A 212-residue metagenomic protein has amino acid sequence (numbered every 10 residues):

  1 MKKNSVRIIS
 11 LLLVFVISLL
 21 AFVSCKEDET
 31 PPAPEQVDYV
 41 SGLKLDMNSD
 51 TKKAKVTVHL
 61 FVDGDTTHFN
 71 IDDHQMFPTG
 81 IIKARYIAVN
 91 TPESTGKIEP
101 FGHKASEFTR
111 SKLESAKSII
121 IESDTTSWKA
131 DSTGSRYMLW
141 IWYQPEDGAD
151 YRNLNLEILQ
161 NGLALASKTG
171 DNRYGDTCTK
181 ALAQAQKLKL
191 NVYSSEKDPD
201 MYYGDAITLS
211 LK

Functional and structural regions predicted by a protein language model:
K2-L12: Bacterial N-terminal signal peptides that target proteins for export
L20-S24: C-terminal motif of bacterial Sec signal peptides marking the signal peptidase cleavage site
C25-K212: Small beta-barrel nucleic-acid-binding modules, primarily SNase/OB-fold domains and secondarily Tudor-like barrels
